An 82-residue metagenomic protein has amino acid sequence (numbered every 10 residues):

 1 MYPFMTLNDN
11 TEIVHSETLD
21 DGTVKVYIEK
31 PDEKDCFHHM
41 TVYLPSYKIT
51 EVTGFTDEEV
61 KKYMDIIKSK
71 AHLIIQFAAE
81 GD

Functional and structural regions predicted by a protein language model:
M1-H15: Negatively charged, low-complexity tracts enriched in Asp/Glu with abundant Ser/Thr
N8-D9, G22, G54, G81: Residue-identity detector for glycine
V14-F55: A short, structured beta-strand/loop element
T53-D82: Acidic, low-complexity intrinsically disordered segments
